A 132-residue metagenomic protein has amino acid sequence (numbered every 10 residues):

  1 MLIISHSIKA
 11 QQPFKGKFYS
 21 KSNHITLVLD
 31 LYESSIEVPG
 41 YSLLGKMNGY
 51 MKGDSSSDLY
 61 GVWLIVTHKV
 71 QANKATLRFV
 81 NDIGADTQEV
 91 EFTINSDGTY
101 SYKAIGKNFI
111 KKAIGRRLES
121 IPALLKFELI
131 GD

Functional and structural regions predicted by a protein language model:
M1-P13: Bacterial Sec-dependent N-terminal signal peptides
Q11-Y32, H68, L125-D132: Tryptophan-anchored aromatic micro-motifs
G16-S22, M51-S56, A75-D82, A104: Short beta-strand segments that buttress and anchor functional surface loops
I25-T67: N-terminal glycine/threonine-rich, aromatic-flanked beta-hairpin/loop signature
S34-S35, I83-A85, K107-I110: Short, surface-exposed beta-strand-loop junctions and turns on beta-sheet-rich folds
T67-K74, T93-T99: A short, structured loop/turn motif at beta-sheet edges
A75-N95: An anionic, turn-rich surface loop/hairpin at beta-sheet edges that serves as a generic interaction/coordination patch
A104-D132: C-terminal partner/receptor-binding element of secreted or periplasmic proteins
